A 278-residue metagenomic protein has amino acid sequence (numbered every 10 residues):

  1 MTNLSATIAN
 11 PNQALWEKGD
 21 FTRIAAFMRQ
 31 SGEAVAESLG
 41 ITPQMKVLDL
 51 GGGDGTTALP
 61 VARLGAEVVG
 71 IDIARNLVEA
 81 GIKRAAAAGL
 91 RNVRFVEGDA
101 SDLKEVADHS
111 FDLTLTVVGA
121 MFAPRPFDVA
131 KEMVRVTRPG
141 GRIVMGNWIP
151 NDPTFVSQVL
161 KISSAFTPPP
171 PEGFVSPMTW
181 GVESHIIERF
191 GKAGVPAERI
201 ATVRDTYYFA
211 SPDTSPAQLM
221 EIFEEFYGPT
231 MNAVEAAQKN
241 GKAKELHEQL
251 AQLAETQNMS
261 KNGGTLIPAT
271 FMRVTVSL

Functional and structural regions predicted by a protein language model:
T2-M45, T56, A80, A87-A88 (+1 more regions): Conserved class I S-adenosyl-L-methionine
Q13, E17, R199-K261: C-terminal helical/coil "lid" or tail adjacent to the Rossmann-like core of SAM-dependent
K46-L103, D128: Class I SAM-dependent methyltransferase SAM/SAH-binding core
S101-T114: A short acidic, Gly/Pro-enriched loop at the edge of an enzyme's catalytic core that lines a small-molecule cofactor
D112-F127, I149: A short SAM/SAH-binding and catalytic strip from SAM-dependent methyltransferases
A123-P124, T137-P139: Helix-to-beta-strand junctions that scaffold the AdoMet/dcAdoMet cofactor pocket in Class I SAM-dependent enzymes
F127, R142-D213: Conserved catalytic/acceptor-binding region of the Class I
A193-V195, A269-L278: Core SAM-dependent methyltransferase catalytic element
